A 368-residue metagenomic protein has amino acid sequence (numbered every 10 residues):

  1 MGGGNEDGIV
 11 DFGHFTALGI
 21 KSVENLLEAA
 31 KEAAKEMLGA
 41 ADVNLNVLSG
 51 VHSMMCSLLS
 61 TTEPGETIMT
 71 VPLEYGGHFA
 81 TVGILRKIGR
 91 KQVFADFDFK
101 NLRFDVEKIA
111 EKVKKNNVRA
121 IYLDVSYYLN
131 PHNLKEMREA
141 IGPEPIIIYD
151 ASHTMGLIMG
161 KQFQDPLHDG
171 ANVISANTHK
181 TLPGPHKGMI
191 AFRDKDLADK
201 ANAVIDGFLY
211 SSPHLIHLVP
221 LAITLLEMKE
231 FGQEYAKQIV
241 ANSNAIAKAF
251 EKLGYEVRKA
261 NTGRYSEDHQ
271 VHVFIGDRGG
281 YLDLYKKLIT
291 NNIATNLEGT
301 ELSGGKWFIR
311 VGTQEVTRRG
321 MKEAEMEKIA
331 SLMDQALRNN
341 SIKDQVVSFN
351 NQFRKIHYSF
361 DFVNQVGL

Functional and structural regions predicted by a protein language model:
M1-A29, R338: A glycine-/small-polar-enriched, mobile loop at the entrance of the PLP active site in fold-type I
N5-D11, A198-N202, L218-E227, T262-H269 (+2 more regions): Short acidic (Asp/Glu) and glycine-rich catalytic loops that position anionic groups and cofactors
G13-L18, V43-N46, Y122, R258 (+2 more regions): Short glycine-rich or small-residue beta-strand-to-loop segments that form or flank ligand, phosphate, metal/Fe-S
S22-N25, A29-V43, L48-L253, T313-Q314: Conserved PLP-enzyme active-site core in the AAT-like
D194, G207, E227, D277 (+5 more regions): Short, well-ordered loop/turn and helix-capping segments at boundaries between secondary-structure elements and domains
S212-L215, G232-Q238, F250, G254-T262 (+3 more regions): Flexible, glycine/charged-enriched surface loops at secondary-structure junctions
L225, A236, V240-I289, T295-F308: Conserved small-domain helix->loop->beta segment predominantly found in fold-type I
A241, S303-L368: PLP-dependent enzyme catalytic core of the Aspartate aminotransferase-like
